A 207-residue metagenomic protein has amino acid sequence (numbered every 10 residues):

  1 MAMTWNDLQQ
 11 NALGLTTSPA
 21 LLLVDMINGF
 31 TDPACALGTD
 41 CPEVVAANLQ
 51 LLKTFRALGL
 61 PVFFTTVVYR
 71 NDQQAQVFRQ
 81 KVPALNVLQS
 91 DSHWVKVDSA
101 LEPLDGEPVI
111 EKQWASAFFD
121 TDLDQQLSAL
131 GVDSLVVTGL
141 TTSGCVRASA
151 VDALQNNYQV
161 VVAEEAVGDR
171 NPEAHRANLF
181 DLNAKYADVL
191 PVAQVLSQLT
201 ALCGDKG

Functional and structural regions predicted by a protein language model:
M1-L104, P108, L199-G207: Active-site acidic carboxylates
G59-L60, G131, N157: Glycine-centered short loops/turns at secondary-structure junctions
D91-L140: Internal catalytic-core helix/loop-beta-alpha segment that presents or stabilizes conserved functional determinants
I110, D188-V195: Short acidic-hydrophobic, aromatic-tinged amphipathic segments that line or gate anion-handling sites
V136-G139, Y158-P172: A short glycine-rich beta-strand->turn/loop micro-motif centered on a GG-aromatic cluster
T142-S149: Short glycine/serine/threonine-rich phosphate/pyrophosphate-binding segments that cradle anionic phosphate groups
R170-N183: Active-site-proximal loop->helix
